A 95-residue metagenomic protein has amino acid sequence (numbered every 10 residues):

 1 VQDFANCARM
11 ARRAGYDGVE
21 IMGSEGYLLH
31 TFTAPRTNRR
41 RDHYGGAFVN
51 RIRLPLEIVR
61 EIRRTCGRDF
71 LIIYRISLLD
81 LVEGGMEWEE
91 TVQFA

Functional and structural regions predicted by a protein language model:
V1-A95: Flavin-dependent oxidoreductase catalytic cores
